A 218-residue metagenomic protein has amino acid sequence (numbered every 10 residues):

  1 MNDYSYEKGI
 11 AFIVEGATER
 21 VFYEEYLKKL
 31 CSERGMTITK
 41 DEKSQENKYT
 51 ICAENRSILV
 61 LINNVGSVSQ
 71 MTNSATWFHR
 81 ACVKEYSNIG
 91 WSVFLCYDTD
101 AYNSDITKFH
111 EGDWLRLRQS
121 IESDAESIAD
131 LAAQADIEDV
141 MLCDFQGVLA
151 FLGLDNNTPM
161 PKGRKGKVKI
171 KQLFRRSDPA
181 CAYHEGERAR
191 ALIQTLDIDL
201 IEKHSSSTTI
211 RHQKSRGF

Functional and structural regions predicted by a protein language model:
M1-N88: Short, surface-exposed loop/strand segments
E7-K8, G90-W91, D124-I128: Short glycine-/polar-rich loops that comprise or flank the Walker A/P-loop and associated switch/sensor motifs
I13-V14, I89-S104: Acidic beta-strand-to-loop metal/phosphate-binding motif
E15-G16, L95, M141, R211: Short, conserved catalytic/metal-binding motifs centered on acidic residues
W91, T99, F109, S205-Q213: P-loop NTPase catalytic cores that bind/hydrolyze ATP
Y97-A182: Activity-critical C-terminal alpha-helical subdomain
A180-F218: Charged phosphate-binding loop/patch that engages nucleotide di/tri-phosphates or the phosphate backbone of nucleic
